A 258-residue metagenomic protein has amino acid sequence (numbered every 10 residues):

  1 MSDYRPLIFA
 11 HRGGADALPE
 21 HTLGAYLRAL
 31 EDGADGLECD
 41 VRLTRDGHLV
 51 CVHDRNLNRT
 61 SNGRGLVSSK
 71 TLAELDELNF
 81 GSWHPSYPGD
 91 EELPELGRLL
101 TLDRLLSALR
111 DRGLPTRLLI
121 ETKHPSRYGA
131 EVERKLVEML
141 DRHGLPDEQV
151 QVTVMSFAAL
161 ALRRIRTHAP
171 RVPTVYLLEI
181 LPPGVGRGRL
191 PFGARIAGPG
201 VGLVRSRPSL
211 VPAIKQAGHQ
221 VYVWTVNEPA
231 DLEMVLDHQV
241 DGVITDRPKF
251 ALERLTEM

Functional and structural regions predicted by a protein language model:
M1-A10, R163, T167: N-terminal amphipathic alpha-helix/helix-capping segment at the start of soluble metabolic enzymes
F9, L37-E38, C51, L119 (+5 more regions): Conserved beta-strand positions in the central sheet of alpha/beta enzyme cores
A10-E20, D90-G97, R127-G129, P173-I180: Active-site mouth loops of central-metabolism enzymes
H11, A29, D40, L75 (+8 more regions): Conserved, mostly hydrophobic/aromatic
G13, R42, D54-R55, K123-P125 (+5 more regions): Active-site beta-loop-alpha junctions enriched in small/polar residues
A25-L43, L190-A197: Catalytic domains of carbohydrate-active enzymes, especially glycoside hydrolases
H53-R171, P199-V201, K215-A217: Metal-dependent phosphodiesterase/phospholipase catalytic core, i.e., the His/Asp/Glu-rich active-site region
P173-M258: C-terminal active-site rim and adjoining tail of enzyme catalytic domains
